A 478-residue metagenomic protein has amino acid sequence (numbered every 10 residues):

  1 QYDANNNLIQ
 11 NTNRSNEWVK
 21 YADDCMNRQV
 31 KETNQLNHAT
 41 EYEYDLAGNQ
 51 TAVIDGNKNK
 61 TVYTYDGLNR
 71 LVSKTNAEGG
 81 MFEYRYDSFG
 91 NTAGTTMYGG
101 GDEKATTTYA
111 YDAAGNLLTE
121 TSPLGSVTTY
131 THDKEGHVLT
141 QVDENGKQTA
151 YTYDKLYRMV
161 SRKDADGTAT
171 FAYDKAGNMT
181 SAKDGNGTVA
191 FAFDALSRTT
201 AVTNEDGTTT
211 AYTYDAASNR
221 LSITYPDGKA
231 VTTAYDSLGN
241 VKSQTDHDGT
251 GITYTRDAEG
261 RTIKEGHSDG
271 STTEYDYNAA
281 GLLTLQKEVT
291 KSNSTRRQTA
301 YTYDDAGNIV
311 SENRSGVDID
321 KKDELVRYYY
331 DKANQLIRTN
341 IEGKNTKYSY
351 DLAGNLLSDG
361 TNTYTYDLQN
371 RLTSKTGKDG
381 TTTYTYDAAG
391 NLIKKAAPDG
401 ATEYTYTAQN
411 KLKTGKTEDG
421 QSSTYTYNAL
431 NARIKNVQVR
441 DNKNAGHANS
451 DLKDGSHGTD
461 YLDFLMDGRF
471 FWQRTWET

Functional and structural regions predicted by a protein language model:
Q1-N13, E17-N34, H38-D55, N59-N76 (+19 more regions): Beta-strand elements of repeat-based all-beta scaffolds
Y461-D463: Short Gly/aromatic-enriched secondary-structure transition segments
M466: Carboxylate/His-rich catalytic cores and anion/metal-binding grooves
